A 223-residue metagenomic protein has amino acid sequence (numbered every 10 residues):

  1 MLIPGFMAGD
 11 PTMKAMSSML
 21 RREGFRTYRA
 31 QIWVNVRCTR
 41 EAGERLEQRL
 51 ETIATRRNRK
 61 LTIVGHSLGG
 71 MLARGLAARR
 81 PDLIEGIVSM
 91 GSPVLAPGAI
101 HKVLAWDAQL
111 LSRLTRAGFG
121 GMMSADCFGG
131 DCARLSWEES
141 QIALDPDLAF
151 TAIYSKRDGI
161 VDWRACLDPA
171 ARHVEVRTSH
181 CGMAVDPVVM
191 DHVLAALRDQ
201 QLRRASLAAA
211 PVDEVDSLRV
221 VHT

Functional and structural regions predicted by a protein language model:
M1-P11, A15, R21-E139, H222: Serine-dependent carboxylesterase/thioesterase catalytic core of lipase-like alpha/beta-hydrolase/SGNH enzymes
S17-S18, P169: Short, solvent-exposed amphipathic alpha-helical segments in soluble enzyme and RNA/protein-processing domains
A78-R79, L83-T223: Helical cap/lid subdomain of alpha/beta-hydrolase-fold lipid enzymes that gates access to the catalytic pocket
